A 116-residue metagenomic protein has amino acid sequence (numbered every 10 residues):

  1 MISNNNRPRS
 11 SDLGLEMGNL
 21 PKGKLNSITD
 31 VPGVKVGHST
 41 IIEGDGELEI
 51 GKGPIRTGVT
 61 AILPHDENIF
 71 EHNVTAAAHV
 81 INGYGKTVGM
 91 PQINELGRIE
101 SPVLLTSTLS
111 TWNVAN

Functional and structural regions predicted by a protein language model:
M1-N116: Alpha/propeptide regions of enzymes that mature by internal proteolysis
